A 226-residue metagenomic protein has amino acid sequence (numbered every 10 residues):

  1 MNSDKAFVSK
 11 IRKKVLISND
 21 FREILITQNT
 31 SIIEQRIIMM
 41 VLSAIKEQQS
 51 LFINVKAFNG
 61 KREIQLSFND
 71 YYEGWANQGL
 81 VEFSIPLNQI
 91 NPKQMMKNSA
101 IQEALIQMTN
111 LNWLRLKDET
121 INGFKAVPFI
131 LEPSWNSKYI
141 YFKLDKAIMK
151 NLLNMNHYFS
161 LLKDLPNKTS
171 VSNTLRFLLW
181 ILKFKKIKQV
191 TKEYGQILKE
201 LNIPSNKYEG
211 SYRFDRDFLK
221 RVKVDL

Functional and structural regions predicted by a protein language model:
M1-D225: Charged, alpha-helix-forming regions
